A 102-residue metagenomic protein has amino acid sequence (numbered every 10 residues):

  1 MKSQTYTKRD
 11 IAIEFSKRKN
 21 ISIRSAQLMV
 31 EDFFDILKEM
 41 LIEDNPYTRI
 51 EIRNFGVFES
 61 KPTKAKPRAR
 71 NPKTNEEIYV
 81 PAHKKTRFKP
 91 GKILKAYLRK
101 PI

Functional and structural regions predicted by a protein language model:
M1-I102: Strongly charged
